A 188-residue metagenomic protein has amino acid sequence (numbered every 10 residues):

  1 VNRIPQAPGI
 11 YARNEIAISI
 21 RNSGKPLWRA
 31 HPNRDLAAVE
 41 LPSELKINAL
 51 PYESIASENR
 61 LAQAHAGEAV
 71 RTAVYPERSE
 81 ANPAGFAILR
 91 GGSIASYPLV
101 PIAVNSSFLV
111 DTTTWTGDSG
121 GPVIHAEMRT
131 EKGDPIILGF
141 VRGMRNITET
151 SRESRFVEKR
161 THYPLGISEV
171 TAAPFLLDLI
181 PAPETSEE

Functional and structural regions predicted by a protein language model:
V1-N105, D111-T112, T116, G120 (+2 more regions): Serine endopeptidase catalytic core focused on the charge-relay Asp
H125-E188: C-terminal subregion of chymotrypsin/trypsin-like serine protease catalytic domains
